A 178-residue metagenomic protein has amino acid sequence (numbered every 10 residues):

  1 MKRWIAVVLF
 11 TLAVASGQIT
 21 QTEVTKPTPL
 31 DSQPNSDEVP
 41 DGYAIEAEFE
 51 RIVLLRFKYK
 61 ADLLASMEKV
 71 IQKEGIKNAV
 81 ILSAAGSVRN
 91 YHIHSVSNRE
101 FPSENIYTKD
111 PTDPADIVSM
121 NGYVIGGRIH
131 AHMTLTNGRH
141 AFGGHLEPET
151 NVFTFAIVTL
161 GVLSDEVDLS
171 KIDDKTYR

Functional and structural regions predicted by a protein language model:
W4-A13: Sec-dependent N-terminal signal peptides
A15-G17: Boundary at the C-terminal end of the N-terminal hydrophobic targeting segment
I19-L54, K58-A61, A65-E68, Q72 (+3 more regions): N-terminal intrinsically disordered, cationic/polar leader segments that include organellar targeting peptides
